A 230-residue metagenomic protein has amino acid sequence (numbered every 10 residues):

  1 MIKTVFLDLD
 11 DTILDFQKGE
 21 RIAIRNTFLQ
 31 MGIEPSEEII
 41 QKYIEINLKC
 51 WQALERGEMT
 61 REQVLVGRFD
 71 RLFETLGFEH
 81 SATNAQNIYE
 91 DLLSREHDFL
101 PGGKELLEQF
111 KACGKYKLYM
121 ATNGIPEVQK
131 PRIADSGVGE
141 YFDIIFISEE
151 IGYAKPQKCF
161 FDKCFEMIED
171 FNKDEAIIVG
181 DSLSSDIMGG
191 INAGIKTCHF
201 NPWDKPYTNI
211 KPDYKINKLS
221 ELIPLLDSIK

Functional and structural regions predicted by a protein language model:
M1-V5, K18, L29, E108 (+2 more regions): Asp-based, Mg2+/Mn2+-dependent phosphohydrolase catalytic module
I2-P101: N-terminal helical cap/lid subdomain that shapes the substrate entry/recognition surface in HAD-like hydrolases
Q30-P35, T75-F78, C113-G114, G137-Y141 (+1 more regions): Short helix-capping segments at alpha-helix termini
L54-G57, E96, G114, I168 (+1 more regions): Short coil/turn helix-boundary motifs
G57, R95, L118, D174-E175: A generic structural signal for short
D91-S94, K115, V128: Conserved acidic, metal-coordinating active-site core of Asp-based, Mg2+-dependent phosphoryl-transfer enzymes
G102-K115: Catalytic-core regions built around general acid/base machinery
